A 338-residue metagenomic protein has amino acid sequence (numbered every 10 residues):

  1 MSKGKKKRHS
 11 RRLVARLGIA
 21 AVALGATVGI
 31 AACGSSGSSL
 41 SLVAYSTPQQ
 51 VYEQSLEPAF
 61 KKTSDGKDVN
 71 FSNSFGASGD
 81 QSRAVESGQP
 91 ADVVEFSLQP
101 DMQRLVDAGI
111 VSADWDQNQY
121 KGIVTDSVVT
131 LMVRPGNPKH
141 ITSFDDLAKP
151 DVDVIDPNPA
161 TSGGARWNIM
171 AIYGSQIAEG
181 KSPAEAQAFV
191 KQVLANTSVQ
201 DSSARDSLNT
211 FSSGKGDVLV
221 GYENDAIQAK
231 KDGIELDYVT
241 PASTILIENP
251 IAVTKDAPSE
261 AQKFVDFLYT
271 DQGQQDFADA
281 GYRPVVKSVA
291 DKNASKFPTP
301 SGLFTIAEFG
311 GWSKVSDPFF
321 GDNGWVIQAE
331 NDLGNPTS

Functional and structural regions predicted by a protein language model:
K3-L13, P258-S338: Extracellular/periplasmic juxtamembrane helices and adjacent flexible linkers that interface with membrane partners
R12-L24: Sec-dependent N-terminal signal peptides
V28-A32: C-terminal motif of bacterial Sec signal peptides marking the signal peptidase cleavage site
G37-T161, G302, A329: N-terminal segment of the mature folded domain
P58-D65, A148-R205, S212: Ligand-binding cleft/hinge of the Venus flytrap
I123-V128, V190-V193, D201, K230-Q262 (+3 more regions): Periplasmic-binding protein-like
G136-T142, T161, G174-S182, D256-A261: Short helix-loop capping/hinge motifs at secondary-structure junctions, enriched in acidic/polar residues
E179-T244, P250: Ligand-binding pocket segment of bilobal, Venus flytrap-like solute-binding proteins
